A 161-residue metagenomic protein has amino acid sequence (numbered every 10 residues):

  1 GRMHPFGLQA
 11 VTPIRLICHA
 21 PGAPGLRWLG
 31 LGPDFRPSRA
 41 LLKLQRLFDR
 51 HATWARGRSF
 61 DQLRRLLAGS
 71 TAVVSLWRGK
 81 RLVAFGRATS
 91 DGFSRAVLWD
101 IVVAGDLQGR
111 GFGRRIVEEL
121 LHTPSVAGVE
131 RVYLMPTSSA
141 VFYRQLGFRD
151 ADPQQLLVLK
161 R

Functional and structural regions predicted by a protein language model:
H4-F60, Q154: Short amphipathic alpha-helix that is part of the acyltransferase structural core
D49, Q108, R144: Short polybasic/polar patches that bind polyanions
F60-V102: A conserved beta-strand-loop-helix scaffold within acyl/acetyltransferase catalytic domains
L107-I116: Conserved acetyl-CoA pyrophosphate-binding loop and the N-cap/start of the following alpha-helix in GNAT-like
R114, V126-R161: Conserved active-site alpha-helix within GNAT-family acetyltransferase domains
E119: Active-site signature of alpha/beta-hydrolase-fold catalytic machinery across serine- and Asp/Cys-nucleophile hydrolases
T123: Short alpha-helical functional segments enriched in proximate histidine and acidic residues
